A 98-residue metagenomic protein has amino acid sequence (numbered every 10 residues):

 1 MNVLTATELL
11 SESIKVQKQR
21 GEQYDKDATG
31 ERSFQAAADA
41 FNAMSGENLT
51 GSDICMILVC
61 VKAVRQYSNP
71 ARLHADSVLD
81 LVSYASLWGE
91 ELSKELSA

Functional and structural regions predicted by a protein language model:
M1-A98: Intrinsically disordered, low-complexity regulatory regions that flank transcription factor DNA-binding cores
